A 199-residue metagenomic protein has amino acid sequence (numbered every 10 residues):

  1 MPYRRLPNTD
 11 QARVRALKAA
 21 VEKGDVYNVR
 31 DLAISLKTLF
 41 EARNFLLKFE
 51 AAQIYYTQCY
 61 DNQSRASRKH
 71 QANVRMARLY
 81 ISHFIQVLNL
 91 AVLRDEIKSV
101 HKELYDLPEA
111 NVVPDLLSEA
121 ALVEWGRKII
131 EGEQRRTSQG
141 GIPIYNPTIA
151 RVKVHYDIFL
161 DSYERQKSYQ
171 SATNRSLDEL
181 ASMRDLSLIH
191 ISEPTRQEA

Functional and structural regions predicted by a protein language model:
M1-L188, S192, R196: Basic/polar low-complexity intrinsically disordered segments
